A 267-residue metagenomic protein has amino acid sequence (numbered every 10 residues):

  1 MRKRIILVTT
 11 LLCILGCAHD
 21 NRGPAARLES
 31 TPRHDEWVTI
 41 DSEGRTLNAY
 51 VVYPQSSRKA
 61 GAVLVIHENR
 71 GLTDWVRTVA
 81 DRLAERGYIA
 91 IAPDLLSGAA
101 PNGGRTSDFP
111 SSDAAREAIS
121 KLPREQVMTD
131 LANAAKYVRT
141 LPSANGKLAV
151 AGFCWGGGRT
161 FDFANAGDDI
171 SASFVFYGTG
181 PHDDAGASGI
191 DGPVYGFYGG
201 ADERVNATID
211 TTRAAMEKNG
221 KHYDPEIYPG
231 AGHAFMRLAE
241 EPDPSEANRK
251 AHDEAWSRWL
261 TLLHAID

Functional and structural regions predicted by a protein language model:
C13-G16: C-terminal motif of bacterial Sec signal peptides marking the signal peptidase cleavage site
A18-D20: Bacterial signal peptide processing site
P24, L28-T31, W37-T140, R237-E240: Serine-hydrolase catalytic machinery in alpha/beta-hydrolase-like enzymes
L131-D191: Primarily recognizes the serine-hydrolase "nucleophile elbow" in alpha/beta-hydrolase and SGNH/GDSL folds
G189-V194, N219-H222: Short, proline-enriched alpha-helix->beta-strand connector loops that line the catalytic pocket of alpha/beta-hydrolase
G196-Y198: Short beta-strand/loop motif that positions the catalytic acidic residue of the alpha/beta-hydrolase fold
A201-N206: Acidic catalytic loop of the alpha/beta-hydrolase fold
E217-D267: C-terminal catalytic histidine-bearing segment of alpha/beta-hydrolase fold enzymes
